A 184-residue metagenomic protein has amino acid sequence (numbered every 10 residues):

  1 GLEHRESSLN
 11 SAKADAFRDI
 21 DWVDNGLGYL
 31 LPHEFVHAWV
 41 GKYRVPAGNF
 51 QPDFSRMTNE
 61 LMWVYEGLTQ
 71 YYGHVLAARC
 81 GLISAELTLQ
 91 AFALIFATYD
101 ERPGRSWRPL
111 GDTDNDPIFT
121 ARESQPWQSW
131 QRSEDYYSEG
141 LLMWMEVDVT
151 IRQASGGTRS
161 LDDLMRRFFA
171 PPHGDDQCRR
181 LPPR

Functional and structural regions predicted by a protein language model:
G1-M62: Juxtacatalytic substrate-recognition/specificity segment
L2, D19-G28, M57-V64, S84 (+3 more regions): Extracytoplasmic/periplasmic, Sec-exported soluble proteins
R5, K13, R18, K42-R44 (+10 more regions): Arginine residue identity/basic-tract feature
K13, L30, E34-A38, K42 (+6 more regions): Generic, well-ordered alpha-helical scaffold segments in large soluble proteins
V45-Y137, P172-D175: Acidic/His/Gly-enriched intrinsically disordered linker/tail segments that often contain short helix/coil "MoRF-like"
E86-A93, S124-R184: Amphipathic alpha-helical substructures
